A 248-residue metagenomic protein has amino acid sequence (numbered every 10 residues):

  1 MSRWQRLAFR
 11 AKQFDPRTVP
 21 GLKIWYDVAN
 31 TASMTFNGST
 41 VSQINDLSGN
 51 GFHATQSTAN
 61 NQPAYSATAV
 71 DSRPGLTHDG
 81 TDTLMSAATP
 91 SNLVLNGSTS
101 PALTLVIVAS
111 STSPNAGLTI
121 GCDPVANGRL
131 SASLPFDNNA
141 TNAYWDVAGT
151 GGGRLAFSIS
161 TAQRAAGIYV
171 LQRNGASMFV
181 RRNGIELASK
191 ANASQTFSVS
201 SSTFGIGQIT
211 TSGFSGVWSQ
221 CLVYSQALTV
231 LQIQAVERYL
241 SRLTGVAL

Functional and structural regions predicted by a protein language model:
S2-H53, V217-Q220, L228, Q232-L248: GGW-centered surface loops in extracellular recognition modules
P16-L22, T89-L105, F136-N138, S158-G167 (+3 more regions): Extracellular/lumenal carbohydrate-interaction signature centered on repeated Trp-anchored short motifs
F36, I44, S48, T55-Y144 (+2 more regions): Extracellular glycan-recognition modules
S110-S111, A162-F179: Localized edge beta-strand/strand-to-loop motifs within extracellular or lumenal beta-rich domains
N142-I168: Short, aromatic/His-centered strand-loop micro-motif at the edge of beta-sheets
A148-G151, K190, V199-V223, A227-L228: Extracellular glycan-interaction patches encoded by glycine-rich segments
